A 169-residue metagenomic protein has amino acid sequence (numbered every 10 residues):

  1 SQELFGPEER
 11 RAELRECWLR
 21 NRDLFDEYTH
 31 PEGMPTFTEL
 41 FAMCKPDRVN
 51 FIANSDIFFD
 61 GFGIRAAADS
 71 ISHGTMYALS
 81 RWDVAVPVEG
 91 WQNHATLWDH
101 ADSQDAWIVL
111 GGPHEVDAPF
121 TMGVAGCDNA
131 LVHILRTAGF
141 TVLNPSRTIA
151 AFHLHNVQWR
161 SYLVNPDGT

Functional and structural regions predicted by a protein language model:
S1-F5, S55-D56, L79-D83, G111-G112 (+2 more regions): Short loop/turn segments at strand-loop or loop-helix junctions that form parts of catalytic or ligand-binding pockets
S1-L4, T121-T169: C-terminal catalytic/acceptor-binding lobe
E3-R10, R15-N50, D60-F62: Active-site-proximal specificity loops/subdomain of glycosyltransferases
R20-N21, N50-A53, F59, L131-L143: Conserved catalytic-core segments centered on acid/base and nucleophilic motifs
E27-E32, R81, N144-A151: Acidic carboxylate-rich catalytic motifs and surrounding loops in phosphoryl-/glycosyl-chemistry enzymes
P46-V49, H73-T75, F140: Short coil/turn segments at beta-strand junctions that form active-site/ligand-binding loops
V49, A53, P166-T169: Short, basic, helix/turn surface patches
I57-T137: Conserved catalytic core of nucleotide-sugar-dependent glycosyltransferases
